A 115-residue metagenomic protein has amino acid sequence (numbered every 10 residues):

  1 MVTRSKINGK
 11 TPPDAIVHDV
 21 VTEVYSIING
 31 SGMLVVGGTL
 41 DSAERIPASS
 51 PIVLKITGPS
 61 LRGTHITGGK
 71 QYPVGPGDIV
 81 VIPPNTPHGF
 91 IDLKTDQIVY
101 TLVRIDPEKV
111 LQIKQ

Functional and structural regions predicted by a protein language model:
M1-I46: A short glycine-rich, His/Asp/Glu-containing loop-to-beta-strand
T22-Y25, D78, H88, I98: Residue-level detector of short, conserved catalytic/binding motifs and their immediate flanks
Y25-S26, M33-V35, V81-I82, V99-L102: Structural recognition of the beta-strand scaffold that forms the well-ordered cores of secreted hydrolase catalytic
G32-L34, D41, P87-G89, P107-K109: Solvent-exposed loop/turn segments at secondary-structure junctions within structured extracellular/periplasmic domains
G32-P76: A short beta-strand-loop-beta hairpin characteristic of the jelly-roll/cupin
G37-T39, L93, V103: Surface loops and adjacent helix of pleckstrin homology
Y72-K94: Conserved metal-binding segment of the jelly-roll/cupin
D96-Q112: A short hydrophobic beta-strand segment most commonly corresponding to one strand of the jelly-roll/cupin
